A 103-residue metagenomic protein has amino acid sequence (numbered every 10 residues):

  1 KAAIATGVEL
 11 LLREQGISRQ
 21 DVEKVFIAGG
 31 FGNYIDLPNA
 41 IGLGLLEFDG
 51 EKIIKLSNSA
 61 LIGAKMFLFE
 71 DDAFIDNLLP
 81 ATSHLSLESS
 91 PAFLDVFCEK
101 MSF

Functional and structural regions predicted by a protein language model:
K1-A5: ATP-dependent carbohydrate kinase catalytic cores
G7-L78: Catalytic phosphate/nucleotide-handling subdomain of diverse soluble enzymes
M66-F103: Acidic, glycine/GT-rich loop-and beta-edge segments that sit at the periphery of enzyme/chaperone cores
